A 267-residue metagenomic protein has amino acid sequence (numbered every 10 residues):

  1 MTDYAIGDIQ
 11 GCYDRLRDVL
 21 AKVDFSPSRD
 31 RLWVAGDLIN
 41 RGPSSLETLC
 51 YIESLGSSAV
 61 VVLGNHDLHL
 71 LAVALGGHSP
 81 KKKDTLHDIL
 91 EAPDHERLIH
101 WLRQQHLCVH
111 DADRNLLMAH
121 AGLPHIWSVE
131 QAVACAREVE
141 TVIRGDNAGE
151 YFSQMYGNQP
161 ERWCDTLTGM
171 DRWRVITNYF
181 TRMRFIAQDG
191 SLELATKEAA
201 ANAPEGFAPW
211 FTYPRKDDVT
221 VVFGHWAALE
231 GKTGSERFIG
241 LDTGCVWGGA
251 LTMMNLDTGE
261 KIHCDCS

Functional and structural regions predicted by a protein language model:
M1, D24-F25, I52-S54, V109-D113 (+2 more regions): A short acidic-Thr-Gly-centered motif at the start of a beta-strand
M1-L55, L68: N-terminal active-site segment of His-dependent metallophosphoesterases
T2-Q10, L116-G122, G240-L241: Active-site-proximal beta-strand elements of phosphoester/diester hydrolases
A5, V34, V61-V62, L117 (+2 more regions): Residue-level marker for buried hydrophobic side chains located in beta-strands that build the well-ordered beta-sheet
D8, D37, I52, G64-N65 (+4 more regions): Divalent metal-coordination and catalytic microenvironments
C12-D14, N40-P43, H66-A72, I126 (+2 more regions): Active-site environment of divalent metal-dependent phosphoester hydrolases
L46-L49, S54-D171: Active-site neighborhood of divalent metal-dependent phosphoester bond hydrolases
V133-S267: Acidic, His/Gly-rich catalytic cores of divalent-metal-dependent hydrolytic chemistry
